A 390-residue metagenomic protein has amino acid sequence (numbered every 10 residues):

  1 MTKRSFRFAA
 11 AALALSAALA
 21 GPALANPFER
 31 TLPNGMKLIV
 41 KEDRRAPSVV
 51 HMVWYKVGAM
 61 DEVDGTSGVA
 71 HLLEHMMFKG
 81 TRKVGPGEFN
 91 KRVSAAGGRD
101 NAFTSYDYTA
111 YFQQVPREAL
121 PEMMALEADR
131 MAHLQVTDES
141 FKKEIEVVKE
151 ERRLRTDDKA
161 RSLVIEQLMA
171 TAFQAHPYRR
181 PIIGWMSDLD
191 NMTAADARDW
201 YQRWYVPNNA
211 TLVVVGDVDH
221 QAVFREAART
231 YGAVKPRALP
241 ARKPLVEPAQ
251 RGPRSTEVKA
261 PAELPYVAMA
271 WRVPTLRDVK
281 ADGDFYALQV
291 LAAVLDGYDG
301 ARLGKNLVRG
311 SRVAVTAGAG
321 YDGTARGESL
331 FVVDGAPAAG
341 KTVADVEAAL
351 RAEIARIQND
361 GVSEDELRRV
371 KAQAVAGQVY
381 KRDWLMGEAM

Functional and structural regions predicted by a protein language model:
M1-R4: N-terminal secretory signal peptides that target proteins for export/translocation
A9-A20: Bacterial N-terminal signal peptides
A20-P27: Boundary at the C-terminal end of the N-terminal hydrophobic targeting segment
K41, R45-L72, P86-M131, R161-S187 (+3 more regions): M16 family metallopeptidases and their MPP-like homologs
V69-M77, L291: Active-site His/Glu-centered metal-binding helix of metallohydrolases
I145, R198-T230: Non-catalytic, conformational "gating/processing" segments within enzyme and secreted inhibitor domains
R153, A170, L239-G300: His/Glu-based metal-binding/catalytic segments typifying zinc-dependent metallopeptidases
